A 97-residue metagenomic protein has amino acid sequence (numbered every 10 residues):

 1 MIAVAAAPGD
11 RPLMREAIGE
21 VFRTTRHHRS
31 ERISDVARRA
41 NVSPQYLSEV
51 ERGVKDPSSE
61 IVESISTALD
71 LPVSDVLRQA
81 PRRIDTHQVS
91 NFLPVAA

Functional and structural regions predicted by a protein language model:
M1-E20, P94-A96: N-terminal flexible/basic segments that precede or flank functional cores
E20-A37: Short basic helix-loop element that most often maps to the first helix and adjoining turn of HTH DNA-binding modules
R32-S48: Short alpha-helical DNA-recognition segment
I33, P44, V54-K55, V73: The DNA-contacting recognition helix of HTH DNA-binding domains and analogous helical DNA-recognition elements
I61-S66, V76: Hydrophobic micro-packing sites on short alpha-helices
L77-A97: Short, charged recognition helix plus adjacent turn of helix-turn-helix-like nucleic-acid-binding domains
